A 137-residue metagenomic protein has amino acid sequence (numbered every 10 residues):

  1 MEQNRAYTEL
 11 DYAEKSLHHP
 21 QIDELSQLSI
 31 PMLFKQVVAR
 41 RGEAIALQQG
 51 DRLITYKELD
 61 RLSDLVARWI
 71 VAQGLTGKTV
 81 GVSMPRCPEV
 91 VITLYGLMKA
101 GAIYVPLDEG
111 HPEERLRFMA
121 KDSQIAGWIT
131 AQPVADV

Functional and structural regions predicted by a protein language model:
M1-V137: Carrier-protein-dependent adenylate-forming modules in NRPS/ANL systems
